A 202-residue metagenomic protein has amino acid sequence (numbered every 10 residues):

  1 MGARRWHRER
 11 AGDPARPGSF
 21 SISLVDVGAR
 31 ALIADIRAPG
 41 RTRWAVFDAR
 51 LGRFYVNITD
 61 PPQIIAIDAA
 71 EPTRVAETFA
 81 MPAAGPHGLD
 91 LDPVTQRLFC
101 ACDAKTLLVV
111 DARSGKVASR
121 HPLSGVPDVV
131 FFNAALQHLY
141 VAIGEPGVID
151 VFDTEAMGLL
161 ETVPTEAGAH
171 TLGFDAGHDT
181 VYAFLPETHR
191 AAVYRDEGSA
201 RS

Functional and structural regions predicted by a protein language model:
M1-S202: Predominantly soluble domains enriched in secretory-pathway, periplasmic, or organellar proteins
